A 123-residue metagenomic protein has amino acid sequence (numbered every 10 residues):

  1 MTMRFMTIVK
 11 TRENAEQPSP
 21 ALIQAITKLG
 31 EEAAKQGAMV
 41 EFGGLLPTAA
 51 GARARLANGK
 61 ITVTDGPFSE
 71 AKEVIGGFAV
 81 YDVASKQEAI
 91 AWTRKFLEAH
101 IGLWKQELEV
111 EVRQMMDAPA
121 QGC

Functional and structural regions predicted by a protein language model:
M1-C123: Conserved, structured core segments of small domains
